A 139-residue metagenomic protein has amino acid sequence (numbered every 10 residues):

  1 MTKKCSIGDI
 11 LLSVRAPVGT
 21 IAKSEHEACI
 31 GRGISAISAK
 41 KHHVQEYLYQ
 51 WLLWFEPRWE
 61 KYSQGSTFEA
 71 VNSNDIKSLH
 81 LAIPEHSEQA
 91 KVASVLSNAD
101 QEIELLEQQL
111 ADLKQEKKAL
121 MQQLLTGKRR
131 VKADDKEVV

Functional and structural regions predicted by a protein language model:
M1-I83, D135-V139: DNA target-recognition domains and sequence-specific DNA-contacting regions of bacterial/archaeal
S78, A82-V139: Amphipathic alpha-helical coiled-coil/heptad-repeat segments
